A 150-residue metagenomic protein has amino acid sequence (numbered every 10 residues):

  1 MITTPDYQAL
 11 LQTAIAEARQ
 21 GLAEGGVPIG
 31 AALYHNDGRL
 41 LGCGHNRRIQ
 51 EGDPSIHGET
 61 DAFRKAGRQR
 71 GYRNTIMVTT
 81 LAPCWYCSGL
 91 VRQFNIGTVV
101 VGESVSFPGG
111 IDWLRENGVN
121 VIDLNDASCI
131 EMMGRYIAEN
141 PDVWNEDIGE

Functional and structural regions predicted by a protein language model:
M1-Y7, N120, E150: Catalytic cores of nucleic-acid editing and processing enzymes, centered on the cytidine/adenosine deaminase
I2-G26: Short, basic/aromatic recognition patches
A14, A18-G21, A31, G58 (+2 more regions): Small-residue (primarily alanine) positions within well-ordered alpha-helices, especially packing/interaction faces
E24-P28, Y72-N74: Short secondary-structure junction motifs
I29-G38: Short beta-strand scaffold segments in enzyme catalytic cores
G42-G134: Zn2+-dependent cytidine deaminase-like catalytic core
C129-E150: Acidic/histidine-enriched, glycine/proline-rich intrinsically disordered or flexible terminal extensions
